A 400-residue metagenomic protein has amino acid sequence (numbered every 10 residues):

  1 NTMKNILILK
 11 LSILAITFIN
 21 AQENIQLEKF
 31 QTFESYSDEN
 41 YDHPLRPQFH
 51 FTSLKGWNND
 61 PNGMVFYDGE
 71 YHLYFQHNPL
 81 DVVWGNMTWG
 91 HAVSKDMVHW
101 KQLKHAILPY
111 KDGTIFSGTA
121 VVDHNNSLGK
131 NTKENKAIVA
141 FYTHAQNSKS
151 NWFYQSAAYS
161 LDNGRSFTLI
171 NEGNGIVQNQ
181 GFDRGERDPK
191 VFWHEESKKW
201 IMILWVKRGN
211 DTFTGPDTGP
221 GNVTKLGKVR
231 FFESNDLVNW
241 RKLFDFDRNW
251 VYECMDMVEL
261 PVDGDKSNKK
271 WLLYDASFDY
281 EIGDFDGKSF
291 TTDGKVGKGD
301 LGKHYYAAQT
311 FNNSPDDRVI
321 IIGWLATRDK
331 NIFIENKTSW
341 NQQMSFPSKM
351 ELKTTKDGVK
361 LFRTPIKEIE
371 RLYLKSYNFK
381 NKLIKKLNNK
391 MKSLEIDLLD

Functional and structural regions predicted by a protein language model:
N1-N24: Bacterial Sec-dependent N-terminal signal peptides
N24-N62, D81-W84, W100-T132, G164-W193 (+5 more regions): Surface loop/turn signatures of beta-propeller and other carbohydrate-active proteins
F33, D286-K303, N312-D400: Beta-rich accessory regions
D60-L80, W84, Q102-A106, V121-V122 (+8 more regions): Hydrophobic core segments of beta-strands in well-ordered, beta-rich domains
G85-M87, W152, L226, W340 (+1 more regions): Short coil-to-beta strand junction motifs in C2/discoidin
T88-S94: Active-site-surrounding "flap" and adjacent substrate/cofactor-binding loops of secreted or lumenal enzymes, prototyped
S94, A158-L161, F231-L237, G283-D284: Conserved Ser/Thr-centered positions that define the repeating blades of beta-propeller domains
